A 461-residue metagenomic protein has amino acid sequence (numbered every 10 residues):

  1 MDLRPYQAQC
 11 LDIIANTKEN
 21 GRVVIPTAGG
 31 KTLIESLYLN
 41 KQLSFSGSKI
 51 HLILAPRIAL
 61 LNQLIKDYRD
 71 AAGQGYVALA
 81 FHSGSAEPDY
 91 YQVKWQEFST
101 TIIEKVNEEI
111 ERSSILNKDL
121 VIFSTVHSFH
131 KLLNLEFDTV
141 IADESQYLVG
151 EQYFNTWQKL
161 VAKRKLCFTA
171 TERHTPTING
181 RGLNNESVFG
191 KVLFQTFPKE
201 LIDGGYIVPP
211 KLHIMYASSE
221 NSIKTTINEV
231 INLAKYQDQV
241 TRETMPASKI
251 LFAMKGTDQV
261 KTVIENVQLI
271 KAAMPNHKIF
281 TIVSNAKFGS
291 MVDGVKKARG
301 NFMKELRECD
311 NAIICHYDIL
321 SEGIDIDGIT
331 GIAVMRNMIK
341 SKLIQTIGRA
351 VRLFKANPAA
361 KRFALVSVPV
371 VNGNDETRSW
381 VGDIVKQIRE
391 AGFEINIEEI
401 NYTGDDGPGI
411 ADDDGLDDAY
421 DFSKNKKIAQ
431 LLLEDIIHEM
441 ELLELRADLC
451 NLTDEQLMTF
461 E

Functional and structural regions predicted by a protein language model:
M1-V24: Conserved pre-motif I regulatory segment
K18-Y38: Walker A/P-loop
L33-I34, G47-A72, L79-A86, G256-D258: Conserved Walker A/P-loop ATP-binding site and its immediately adjacent core in helicase/helicase-like ATPase domains
K105-T156, H316-D318: Conserved RecA-like ASCE ATPase "motif II neighborhood" in helicase/translocase motors
Y147-I207: Post-DEXD/H (motif II) to motif III coupling segment of the RecA-like Helicase ATP-binding lobe
G190-K261, N266: Conserved interdomain linker/interface between the two RecA-like ATPase lobes of SF2 helicase motors
L201-V208, F354-E439: A conserved SF2-helicase RecA2
A286-N396: Conserved RecA-like P-loop NTPase helicase motor core
